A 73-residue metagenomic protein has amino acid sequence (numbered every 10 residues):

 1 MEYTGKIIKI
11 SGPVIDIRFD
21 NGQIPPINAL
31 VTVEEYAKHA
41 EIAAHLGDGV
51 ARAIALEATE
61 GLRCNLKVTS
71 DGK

Functional and structural regions predicted by a protein language model:
E2-Y3, I10-K73: Acidic-enriched and Gly/Ser
